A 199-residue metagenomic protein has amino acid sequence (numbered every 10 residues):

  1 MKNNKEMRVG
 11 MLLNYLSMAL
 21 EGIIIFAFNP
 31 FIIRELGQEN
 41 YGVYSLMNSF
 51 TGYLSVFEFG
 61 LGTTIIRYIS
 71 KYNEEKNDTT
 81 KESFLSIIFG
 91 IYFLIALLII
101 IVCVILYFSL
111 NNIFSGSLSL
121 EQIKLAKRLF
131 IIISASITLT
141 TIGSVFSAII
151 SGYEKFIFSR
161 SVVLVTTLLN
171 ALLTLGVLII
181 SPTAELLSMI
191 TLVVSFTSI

Functional and structural regions predicted by a protein language model:
M1-I24, T79-S86, G90: N-terminal membrane topogenesis motif
N4-R8, I137-V165, L175, E185: Membrane-interface junctions at transmembrane-helix termini in multi-pass inner-membrane proteins
M18, R160-I199: Hydrophobic alpha-helical transmembrane segments
G22, S45-N73, F93, I99 (+2 more regions): Small-residue-rich midsections of specific transmembrane alpha-helices
I25-N40, N112-L118, I180-S181: Helix-terminus/linker motif at the lipid-water interface of multi-pass membrane proteins
I32-S55, F84, A184-M189: Interfacial/gating helices of multi-pass transporter permease domains
F89-S115, L172-I179: Alpha-helical transmembrane segments of multi-pass membrane transport and lipid-handling proteins
I105-F108, L118-G143, R160, S188-M189 (+1 more regions): Alpha-helical transmembrane segments of multi-pass membrane proteins
